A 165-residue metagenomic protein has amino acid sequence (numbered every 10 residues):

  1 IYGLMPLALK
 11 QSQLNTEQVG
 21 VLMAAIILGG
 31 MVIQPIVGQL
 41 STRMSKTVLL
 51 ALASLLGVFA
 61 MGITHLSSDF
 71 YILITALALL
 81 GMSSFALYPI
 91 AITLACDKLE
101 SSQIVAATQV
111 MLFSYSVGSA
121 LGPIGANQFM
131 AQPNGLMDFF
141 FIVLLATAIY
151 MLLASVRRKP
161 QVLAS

Functional and structural regions predicted by a protein language model:
G3-Q18: Short amphipathic helix-loop junctions that connect adjacent transmembrane helices in Major Facilitator Superfamily/SLC
V21-G30, M111, Y115: Transmembrane alpha-helical segments of major facilitator superfamily
V32-S45, M130: Helix-to-loop junctions at the C-terminal end of transmembrane segments in multipass secondary transporters
V48-G62, F141: Structural signature of the two symmetry-related core transmembrane helices
Y71-L79: Paired small-residue
F85-E100: Intracellular juxtamembrane helix-capping segments at the cytosolic ends of symmetry-related transmembrane helices
S102-A131: A late C-terminal transmembrane helix in Major Facilitator Superfamily
Q128-L145: A membrane-interface helix-boundary motif in multi-pass transporters
